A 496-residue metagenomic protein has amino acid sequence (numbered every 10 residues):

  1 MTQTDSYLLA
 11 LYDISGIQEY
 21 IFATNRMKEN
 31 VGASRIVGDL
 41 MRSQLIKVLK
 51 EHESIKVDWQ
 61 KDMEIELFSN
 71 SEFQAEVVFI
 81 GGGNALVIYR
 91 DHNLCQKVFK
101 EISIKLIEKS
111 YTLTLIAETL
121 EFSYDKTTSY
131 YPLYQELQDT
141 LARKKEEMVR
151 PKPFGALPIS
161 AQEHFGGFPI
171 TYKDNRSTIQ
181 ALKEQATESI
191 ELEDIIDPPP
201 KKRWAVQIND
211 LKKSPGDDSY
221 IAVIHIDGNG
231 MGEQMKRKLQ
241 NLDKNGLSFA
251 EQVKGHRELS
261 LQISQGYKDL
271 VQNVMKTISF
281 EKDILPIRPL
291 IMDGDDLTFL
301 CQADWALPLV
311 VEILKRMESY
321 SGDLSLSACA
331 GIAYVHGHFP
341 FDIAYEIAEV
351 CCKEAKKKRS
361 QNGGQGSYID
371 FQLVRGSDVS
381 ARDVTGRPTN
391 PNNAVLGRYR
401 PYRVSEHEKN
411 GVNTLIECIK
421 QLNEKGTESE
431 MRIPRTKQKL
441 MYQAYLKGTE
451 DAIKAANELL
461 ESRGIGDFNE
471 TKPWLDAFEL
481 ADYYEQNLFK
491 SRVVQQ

Functional and structural regions predicted by a protein language model:
M1-Q496: Regulatory and interdomain segments flanking nucleotide-handling catalytic cores in signaling/defense enzymes
